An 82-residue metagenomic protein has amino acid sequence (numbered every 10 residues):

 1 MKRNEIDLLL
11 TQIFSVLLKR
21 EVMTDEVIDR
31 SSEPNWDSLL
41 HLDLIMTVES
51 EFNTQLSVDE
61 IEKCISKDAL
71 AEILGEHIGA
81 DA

Functional and structural regions predicted by a protein language model:
M1-M23, G75-A82: Thiotemplate assembly-line natural product biosynthesis machinery
T11, S50, I65-K67: Generic signature of intrinsically disordered, low-complexity, basic-rich segments and short cationic peptides
S15-N35, E51-K63: Phosphopantetheine carrier-protein modules
S32-S50, A69: Phosphopantetheine-attachment site and its flanking helix in carrier
V58, E62-D81: C-terminal structural segments of small proteins and small subunits
